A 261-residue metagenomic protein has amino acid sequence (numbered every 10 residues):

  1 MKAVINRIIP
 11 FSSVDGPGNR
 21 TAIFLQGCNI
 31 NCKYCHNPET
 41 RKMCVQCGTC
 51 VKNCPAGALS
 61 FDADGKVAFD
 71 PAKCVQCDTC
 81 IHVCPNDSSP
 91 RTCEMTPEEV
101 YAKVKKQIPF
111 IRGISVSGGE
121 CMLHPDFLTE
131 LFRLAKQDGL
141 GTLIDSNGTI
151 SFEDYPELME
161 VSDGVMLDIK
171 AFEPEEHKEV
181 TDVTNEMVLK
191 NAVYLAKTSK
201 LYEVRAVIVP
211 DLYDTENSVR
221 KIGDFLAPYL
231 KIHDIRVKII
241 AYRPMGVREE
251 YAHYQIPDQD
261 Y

Functional and structural regions predicted by a protein language model:
M1-A3: Short, Lys/Arg-enriched, disordered terminal segments
I5-T49, V67-Q76: N-terminal pre-triad scaffold of radical SAM enzymes
A22-F24, N53, S60, S115 (+1 more regions): Short, conserved beta-strand segments within well-ordered enzyme catalytic domains that often line or immediately flank
K33-V45, T49-K66, T79-E94: Iron-sulfur cluster-binding cysteine motifs and their immediate structural context in ferredoxin-like electron-transfer
P71-A72, S88-M95, G119-L123: Short coil/turn segments at secondary-structure boundaries
E98-Y251: Conserved AdoMet/S-adenosylmethionine-binding subsite of the radical SAM
A252-D260: Acceptor-substrate binding/catalytic loop of class I
